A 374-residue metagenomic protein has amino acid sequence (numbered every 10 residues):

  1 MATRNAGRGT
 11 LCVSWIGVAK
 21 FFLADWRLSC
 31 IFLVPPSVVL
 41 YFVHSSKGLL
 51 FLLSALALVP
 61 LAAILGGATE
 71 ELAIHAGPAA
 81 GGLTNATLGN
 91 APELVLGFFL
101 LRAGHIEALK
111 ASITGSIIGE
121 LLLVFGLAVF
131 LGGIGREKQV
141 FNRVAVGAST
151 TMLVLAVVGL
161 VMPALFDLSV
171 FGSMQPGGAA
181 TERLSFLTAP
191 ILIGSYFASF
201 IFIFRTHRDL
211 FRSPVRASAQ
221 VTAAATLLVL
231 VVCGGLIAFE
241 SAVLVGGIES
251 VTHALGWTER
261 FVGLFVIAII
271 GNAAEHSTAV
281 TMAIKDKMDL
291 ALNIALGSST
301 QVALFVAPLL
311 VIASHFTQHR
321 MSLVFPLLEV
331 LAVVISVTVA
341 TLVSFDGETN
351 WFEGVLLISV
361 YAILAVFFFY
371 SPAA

Functional and structural regions predicted by a protein language model:
M1-G67, L121-G246, L255, F325 (+1 more regions): Alpha-helical transmembrane bundles of multi-pass secondary active transporters
R27, G81-G133, V262-M321, I335: Helix-loop-helix junctions within the multi-pass membrane cores of secondary transporters/permeases
S45, H75-A76, R102, T258 (+2 more regions): Helix-loop interface residues and adjacent transmembrane-helix termini in multi-pass membrane transporters, primarily
K47-L61, A76-A86, L255-F265: Loop-to-helix transition at the N-terminal end of transmembrane alpha-helices
G67-I74, P78, S250-A254: Short amphipathic alpha-helical coupling elements at transmembrane boundaries
L72, I118, Y196, T252 (+3 more regions): Residue-level signature of catalytic and energy-coupling elements of molecular machines, predominantly ATP/GTP-dependent
L101-E107, Q175-G177, V251-L255: Membrane-interface interhelical loops and short amphipathic "cap" helices that link adjacent transmembrane segments
C233-T278: Long, well-ordered mid-to-C-terminal structural blocks that present hydrophobic/aromatic surfaces
